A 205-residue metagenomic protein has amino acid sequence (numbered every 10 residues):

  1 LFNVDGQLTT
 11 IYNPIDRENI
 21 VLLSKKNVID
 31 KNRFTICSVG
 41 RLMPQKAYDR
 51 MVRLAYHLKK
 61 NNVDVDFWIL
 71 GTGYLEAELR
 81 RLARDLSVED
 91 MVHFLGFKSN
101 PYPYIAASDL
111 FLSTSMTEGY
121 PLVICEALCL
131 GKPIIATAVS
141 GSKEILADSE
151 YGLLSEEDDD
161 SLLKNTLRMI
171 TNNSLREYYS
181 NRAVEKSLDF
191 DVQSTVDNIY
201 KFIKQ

Functional and structural regions predicted by a protein language model:
P14: Carbohydrate-associated surface elements
F34, S38-H57, Y74-R80, L122: A conserved mid-protein helix/loop that constitutes part of the nucleotide-sugar donor-binding site
R80-G96: Nucleotide-activated donor-binding/catalytic signature segment of Leloir-type glycosyltransferases, i.e., the conserved
F97, M116: Aromatic "clamp/platform" in nucleotide-sugar-dependent glycosyltransferases that forms part of the donor/acceptor
L122, E126, V139-S149, L153-L154: Short acidic/histidine- and often glycine-rich active-site loop of Leloir-type glycosyltransferases that engages
P133-A136: Short hydrophobic beta-strand element within catalytic cores of glycosyltransferases and related nucleotide-activated
D148-D160, R168-S174: Conserved acidic donor-binding segment of nucleotide-sugar-dependent glycosyltransferases
L175-D189, N198-K201: A short, well-ordered alpha-helix in the C-terminal region of glycosyltransferases
